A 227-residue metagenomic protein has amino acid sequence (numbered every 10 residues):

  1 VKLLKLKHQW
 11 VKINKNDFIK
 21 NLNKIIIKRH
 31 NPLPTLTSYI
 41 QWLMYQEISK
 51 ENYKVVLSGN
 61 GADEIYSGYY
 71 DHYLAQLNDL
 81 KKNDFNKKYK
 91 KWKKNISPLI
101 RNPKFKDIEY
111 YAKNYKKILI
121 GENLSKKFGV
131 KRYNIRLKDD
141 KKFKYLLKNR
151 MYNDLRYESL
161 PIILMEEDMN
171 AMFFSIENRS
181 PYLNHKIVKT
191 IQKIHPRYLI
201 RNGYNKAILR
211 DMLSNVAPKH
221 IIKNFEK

Functional and structural regions predicted by a protein language model:
V1-I135, M169-N215: ATP-dependent adenylate-handling active sites, centered on carboxylate activation for C-N bond formation
H8-V11, N134-Y145, K227: Charged, low-complexity surface segments at secondary-structure and domain boundaries
P34-T35, K141-L155: Structural motif
N60, K144, R150-Y152, I162-L164 (+1 more regions): Residue-level recognition of hydrophobic positions within alpha-helical transmembrane segments
A62, K106, K138-D139, N153 (+1 more regions): Intrinsic disorder/low-complexity signal
L155-N170, I191: Short Ser/Thr-interspersed hydrophobic loop/turn segments at strand-loop and sheet-helix junctions that line or gate
A217-K227: PAPS-dependent sulfotransferase catalytic core
